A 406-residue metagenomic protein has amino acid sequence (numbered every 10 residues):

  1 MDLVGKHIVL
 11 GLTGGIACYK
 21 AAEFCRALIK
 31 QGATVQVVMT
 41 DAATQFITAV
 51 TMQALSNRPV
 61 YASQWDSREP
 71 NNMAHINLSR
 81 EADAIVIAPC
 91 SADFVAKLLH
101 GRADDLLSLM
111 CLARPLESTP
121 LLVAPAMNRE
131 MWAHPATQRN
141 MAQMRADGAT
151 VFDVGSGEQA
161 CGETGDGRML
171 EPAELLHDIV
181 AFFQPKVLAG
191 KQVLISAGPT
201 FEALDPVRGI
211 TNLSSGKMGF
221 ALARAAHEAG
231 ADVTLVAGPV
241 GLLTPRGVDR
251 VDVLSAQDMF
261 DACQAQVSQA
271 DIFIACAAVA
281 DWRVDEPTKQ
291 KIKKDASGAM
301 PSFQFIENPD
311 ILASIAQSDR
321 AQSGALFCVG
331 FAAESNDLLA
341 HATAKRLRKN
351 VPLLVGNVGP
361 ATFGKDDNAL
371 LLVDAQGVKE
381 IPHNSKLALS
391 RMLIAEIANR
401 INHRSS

Functional and structural regions predicted by a protein language model:
M1-V123, N128-S406: A cross-family phosphate/adenosyl-ligand binding-site feature
